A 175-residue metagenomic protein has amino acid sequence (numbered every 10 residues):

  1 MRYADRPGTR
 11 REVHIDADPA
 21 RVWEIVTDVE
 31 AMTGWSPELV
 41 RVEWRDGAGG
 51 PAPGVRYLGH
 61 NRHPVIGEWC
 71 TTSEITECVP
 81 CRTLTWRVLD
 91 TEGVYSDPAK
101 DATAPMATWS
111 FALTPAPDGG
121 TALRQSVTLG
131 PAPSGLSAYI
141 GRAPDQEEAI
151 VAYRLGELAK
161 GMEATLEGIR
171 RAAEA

Functional and structural regions predicted by a protein language model:
M1-P53: Hydrophobic ligand-binding cavity/cleft-lining segments
R6-H14, P19, R56, C70 (+3 more regions): Intrinsic-disorder/low-complexity, polar/charged segments enriched in Ser/Thr/Lys/Arg/Asp/Glu/Gln
E12-H14, H60, E74, R87 (+2 more regions): Residue-level recognition of well-ordered beta-strand positions that form the cores of beta-sheet-rich folds across
D16-P19, W23, A152, G156-A159 (+1 more regions): Short amphipathic alpha-helical segments with heptad-repeat character
R21-V26, M32, Y57, I75 (+3 more regions): Hydrophobic pocket/interface hotspot
W44-T108, K160-A164, G168, A172-A175: Glycine-rich portal/gate segments that line the openings of hydrophobic small-molecule binding cavities
G93-K160: Beta-strand/loop substructures that line and gate deep hydrophobic ligand-binding cavities in soluble
